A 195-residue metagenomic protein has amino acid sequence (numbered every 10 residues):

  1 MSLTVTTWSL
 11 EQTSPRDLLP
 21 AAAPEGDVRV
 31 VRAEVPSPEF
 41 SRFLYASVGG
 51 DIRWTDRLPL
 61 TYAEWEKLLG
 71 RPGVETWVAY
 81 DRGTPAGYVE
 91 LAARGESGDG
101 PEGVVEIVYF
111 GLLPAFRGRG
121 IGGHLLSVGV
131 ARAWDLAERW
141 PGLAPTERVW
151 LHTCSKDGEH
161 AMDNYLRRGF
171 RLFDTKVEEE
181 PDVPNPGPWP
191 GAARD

Functional and structural regions predicted by a protein language model:
M1-E34: Acyl-donor-binding surface of acyltransferase catalytic domains
W8, Q12-T13, D163-D195: Active-site/acyl-donor-binding loops of N-acyltransferases
A22-R57, G191: Short amphipathic alpha-helix that is part of the acyltransferase structural core
I52, E66-V78: A short helix-loop-beta-strand connector motif used in the catalytic cores of GNAT acetyltransferases and, in some
E75-V89: Conserved beta-hairpin
R94-V108, R117, P145-E147: A conserved beta-turn-beta hairpin within the catalytic core of GNAT-like acetyltransferases that forms part
Y109-L112, G118-D135, E159-R167: Conserved acetyl-CoA-binding loop-helix of GNAT-fold acetyltransferases
R117, R132, G142-A161, E178-P184 (+1 more regions): Conserved beta-strand-loop-alpha-helix junction that forms the acyl-donor binding cleft
